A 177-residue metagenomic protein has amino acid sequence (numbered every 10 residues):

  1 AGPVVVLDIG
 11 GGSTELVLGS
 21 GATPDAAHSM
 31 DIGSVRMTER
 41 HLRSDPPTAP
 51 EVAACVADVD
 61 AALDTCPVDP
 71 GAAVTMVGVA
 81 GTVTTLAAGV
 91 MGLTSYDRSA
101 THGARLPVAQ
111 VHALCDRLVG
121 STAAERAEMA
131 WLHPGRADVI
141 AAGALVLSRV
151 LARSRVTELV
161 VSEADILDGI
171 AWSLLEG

Functional and structural regions predicted by a protein language model:
A1-P3, L18-G177: Helical "lid/coupling" subdomains associated with nucleotide-phosphate turnover
D8: Conserved catalytic-loop position in the HRD/HxD motif
G12-L18: Acidic, divalent-metal-coordinating active-site segment for phosphoryl/phosphodiester hydrolysis, typified by short
